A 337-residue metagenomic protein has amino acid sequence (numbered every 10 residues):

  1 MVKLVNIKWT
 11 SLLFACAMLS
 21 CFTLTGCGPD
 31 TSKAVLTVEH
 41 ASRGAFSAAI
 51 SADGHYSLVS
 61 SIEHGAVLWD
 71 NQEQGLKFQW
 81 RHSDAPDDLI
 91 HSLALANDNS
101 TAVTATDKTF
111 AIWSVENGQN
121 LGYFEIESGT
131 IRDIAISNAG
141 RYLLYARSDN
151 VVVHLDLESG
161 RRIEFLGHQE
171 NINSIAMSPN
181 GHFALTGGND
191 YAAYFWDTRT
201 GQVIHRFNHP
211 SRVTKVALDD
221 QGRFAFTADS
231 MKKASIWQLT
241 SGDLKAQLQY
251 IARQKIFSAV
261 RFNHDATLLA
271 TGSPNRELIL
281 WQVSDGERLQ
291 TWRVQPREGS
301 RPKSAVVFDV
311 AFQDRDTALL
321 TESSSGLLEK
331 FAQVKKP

Functional and structural regions predicted by a protein language model:
V2-L13, M18-P337: WD40-repeat beta-propeller superdomains and closely related acidic/aromatic-rich repeat-like regions
